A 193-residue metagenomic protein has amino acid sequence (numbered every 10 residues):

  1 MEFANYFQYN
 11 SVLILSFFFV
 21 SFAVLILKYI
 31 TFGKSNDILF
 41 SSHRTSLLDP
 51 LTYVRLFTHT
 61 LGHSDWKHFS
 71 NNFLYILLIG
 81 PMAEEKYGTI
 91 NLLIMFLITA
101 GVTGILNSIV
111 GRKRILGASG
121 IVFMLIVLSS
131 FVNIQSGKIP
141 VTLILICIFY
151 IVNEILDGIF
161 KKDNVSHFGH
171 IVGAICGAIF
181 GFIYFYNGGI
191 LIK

Functional and structural regions predicted by a protein language model:
M1-K193: A detector for small-residue-rich transmembrane helices and their helix-helix packing motifs
